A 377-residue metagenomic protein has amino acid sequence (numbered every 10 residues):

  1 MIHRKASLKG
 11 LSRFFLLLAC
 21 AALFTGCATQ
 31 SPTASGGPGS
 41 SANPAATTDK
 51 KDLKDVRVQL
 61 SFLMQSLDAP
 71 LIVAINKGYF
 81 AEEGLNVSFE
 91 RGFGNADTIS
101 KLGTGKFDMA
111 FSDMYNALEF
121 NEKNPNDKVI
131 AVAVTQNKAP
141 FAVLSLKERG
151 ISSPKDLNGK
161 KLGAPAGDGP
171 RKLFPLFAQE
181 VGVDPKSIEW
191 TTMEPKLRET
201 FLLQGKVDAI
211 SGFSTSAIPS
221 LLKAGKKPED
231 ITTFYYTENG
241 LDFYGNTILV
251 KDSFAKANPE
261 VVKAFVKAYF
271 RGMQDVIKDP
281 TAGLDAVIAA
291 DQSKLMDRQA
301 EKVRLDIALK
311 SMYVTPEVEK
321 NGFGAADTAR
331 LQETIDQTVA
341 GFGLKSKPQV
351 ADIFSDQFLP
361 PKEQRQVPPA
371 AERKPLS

Functional and structural regions predicted by a protein language model:
M1-L53, E363-S377: Short, low-complexity disordered leader/linker segments with a strong preference for bacterial N-terminal type II
T33-E194, E199-Q204, D208-T215, F234 (+1 more regions): Short, glycine-/small- and polar/acidic-enriched structural segments that line small-molecule recognition paths
Y79-E83, E180-P185, A224-K227, S293-D297 (+1 more regions): Short helix-capping segments at alpha-helix termini
S88, A96, T192, Y235-Y236 (+2 more regions): Short linear loop/turn motifs
E90, V129-A131, W190, V276-A286 (+1 more regions): Surface-exposed patches in mature extracellular/periplasmic domains of secreted proteins
N116, L197-T200, K206-M296: Pocket-lining segment of extracytoplasmic ligand-binding domains
A257-G343: Secondary-structure end/capping motifs
T328-S377: Conserved C-terminal helix/tail region of periplasmic/extracytoplasmic solute-binding proteins
